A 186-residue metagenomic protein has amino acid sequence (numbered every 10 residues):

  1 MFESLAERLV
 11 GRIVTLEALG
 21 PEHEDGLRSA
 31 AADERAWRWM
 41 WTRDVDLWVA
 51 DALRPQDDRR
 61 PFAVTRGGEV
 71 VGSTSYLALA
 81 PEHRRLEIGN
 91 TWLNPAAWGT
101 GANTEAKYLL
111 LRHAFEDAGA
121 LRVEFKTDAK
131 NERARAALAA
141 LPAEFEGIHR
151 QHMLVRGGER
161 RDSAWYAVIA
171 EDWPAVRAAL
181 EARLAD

Functional and structural regions predicted by a protein language model:
M1-A102, H113, D117, M153 (+1 more regions): GNAT-family acyltransferases
M40-W41, K126, K130: Short, surface-exposed helix-loop/turn micro-motifs enriched in polar/charged residues
N94-Y108, L121, A129-R135: Conserved glycine-rich acetyl-CoA-binding loop
Y108, R112-F115, A139: A broadly conserved amphipathic alpha-helix scaffold signal in soluble, globular proteins
E116-K126: Conserved GNAT acetyl-CoA-binding A-motif
K126, E144-E159: Conserved catalytic-core motifs of GNAT/GCN5-like acyltransferases
N131-G147: Conserved active-site alpha-helix within GNAT-family acetyltransferase domains
